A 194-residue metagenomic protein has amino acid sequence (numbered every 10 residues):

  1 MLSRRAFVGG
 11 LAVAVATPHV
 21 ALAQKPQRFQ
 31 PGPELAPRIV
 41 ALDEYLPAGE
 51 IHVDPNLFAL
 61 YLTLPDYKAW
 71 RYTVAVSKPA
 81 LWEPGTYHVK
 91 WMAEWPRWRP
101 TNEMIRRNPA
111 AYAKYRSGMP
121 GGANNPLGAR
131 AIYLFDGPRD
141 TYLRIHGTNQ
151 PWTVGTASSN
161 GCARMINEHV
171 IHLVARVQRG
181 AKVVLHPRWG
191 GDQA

Functional and structural regions predicted by a protein language model:
M1-A14: N-terminal secretory signal peptides and thylakoid transit peptides that target proteins across membranes
F7, V40, V74, V89 (+3 more regions): Generic structural hydrophobic/aromatic packing signal, biased to beta-strands
A16-P18: N-terminal signal peptide c-region/cleavage motif recognized by signal peptidases
A21-A23: Boundary at the C-terminal end of the N-terminal hydrophobic targeting segment
K25-R107, G121-A123, R130: Cell wall/extracellular polymer interaction/catalysis modules
A80-G85, W95-P96, R106-A194: Exported/periplasmic cell-wall-interacting domains
